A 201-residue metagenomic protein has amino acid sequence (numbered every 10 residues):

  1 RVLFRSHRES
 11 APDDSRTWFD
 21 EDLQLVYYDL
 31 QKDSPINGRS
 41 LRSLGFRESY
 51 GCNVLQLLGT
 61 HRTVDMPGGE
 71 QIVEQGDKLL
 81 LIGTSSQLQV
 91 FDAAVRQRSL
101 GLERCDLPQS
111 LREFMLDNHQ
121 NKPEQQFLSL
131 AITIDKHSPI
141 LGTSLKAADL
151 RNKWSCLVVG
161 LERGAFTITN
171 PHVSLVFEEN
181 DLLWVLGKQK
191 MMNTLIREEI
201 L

Functional and structural regions predicted by a protein language model:
R1-L201: Cytosolic regulatory regions of ion transport systems
